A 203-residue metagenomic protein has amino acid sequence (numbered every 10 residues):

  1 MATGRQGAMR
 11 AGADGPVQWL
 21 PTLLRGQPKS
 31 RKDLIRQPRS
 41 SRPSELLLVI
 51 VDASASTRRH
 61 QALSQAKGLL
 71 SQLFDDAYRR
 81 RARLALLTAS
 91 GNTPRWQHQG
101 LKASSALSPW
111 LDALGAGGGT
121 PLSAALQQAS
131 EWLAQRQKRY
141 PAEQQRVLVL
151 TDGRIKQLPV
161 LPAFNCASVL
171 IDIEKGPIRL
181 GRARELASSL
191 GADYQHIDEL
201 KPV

Functional and structural regions predicted by a protein language model:
M1-L48, S56-S64, R79-R80, P94: Acidic, polar low-complexity linker/tail segments
G15, W19, P43-L46, A62 (+5 more regions): Helical mechanochemical/support elements of P-loop NTPase systems and associated helical scaffolds
G26, D76, W110, L114 (+3 more regions): Conserved, well-folded catalytic cores of nucleic-acid-processing and energy-transducing macromolecular machines
R42-G100, A125-Q128, Q145-L150: Von Willebrand factor
R83-A113, L158-L161, R184: Short beta-strand-loop
P94, S105-Q145, R154, D172-G181: Von Willebrand factor
G153-D198: VWA/integrin I-like adhesion module and closely mimicked acidic/polar interface patches used
K201-V203: C-terminal "exit" segments of structured domains
